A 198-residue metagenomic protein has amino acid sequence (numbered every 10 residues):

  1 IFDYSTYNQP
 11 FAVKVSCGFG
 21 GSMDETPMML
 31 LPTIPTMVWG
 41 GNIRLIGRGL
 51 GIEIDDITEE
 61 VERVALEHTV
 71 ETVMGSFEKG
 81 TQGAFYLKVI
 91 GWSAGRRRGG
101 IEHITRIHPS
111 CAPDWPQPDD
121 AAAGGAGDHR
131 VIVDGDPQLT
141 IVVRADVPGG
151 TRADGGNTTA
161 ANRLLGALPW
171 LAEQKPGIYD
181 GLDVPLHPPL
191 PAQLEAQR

Functional and structural regions predicted by a protein language model:
I1-P118, G127-V131: Active-site-lining helix/loop region of Rossmann-like oxidoreductase modules
M74-R198: C-terminal active-site/capping subdomain that shapes the small-molecule cofactor and substrate pocket of enzyme
